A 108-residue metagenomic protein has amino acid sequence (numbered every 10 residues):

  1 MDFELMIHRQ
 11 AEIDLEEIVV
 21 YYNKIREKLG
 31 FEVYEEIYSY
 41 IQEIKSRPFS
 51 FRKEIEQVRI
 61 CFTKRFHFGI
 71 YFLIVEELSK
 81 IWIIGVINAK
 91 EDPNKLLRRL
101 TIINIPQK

Functional and structural regions predicted by a protein language model:
M1-Y34: Arg/Lys-rich, positively charged N-terminal/basic patches that mediate binding to nucleic acids
I7, F62, G85-N88: Structural signal for conserved beta-strand scaffold positions within catalytic alpha/beta enzyme cores
E16-V19, Y38-K45: Structural signal for well-ordered, non-membrane alpha-helices
V19, P48, L97: Short, flexible helix/strand-to-coil boundary loops that buttress conserved ligand/catalytic motifs in alpha/beta
S39, S46-I81: Basic/aromatic recognition patch in beta-strand/loop cores that engages polyanionic ligands
G69, L73-K108: Enriched for short, Lys/Arg-rich terminal
